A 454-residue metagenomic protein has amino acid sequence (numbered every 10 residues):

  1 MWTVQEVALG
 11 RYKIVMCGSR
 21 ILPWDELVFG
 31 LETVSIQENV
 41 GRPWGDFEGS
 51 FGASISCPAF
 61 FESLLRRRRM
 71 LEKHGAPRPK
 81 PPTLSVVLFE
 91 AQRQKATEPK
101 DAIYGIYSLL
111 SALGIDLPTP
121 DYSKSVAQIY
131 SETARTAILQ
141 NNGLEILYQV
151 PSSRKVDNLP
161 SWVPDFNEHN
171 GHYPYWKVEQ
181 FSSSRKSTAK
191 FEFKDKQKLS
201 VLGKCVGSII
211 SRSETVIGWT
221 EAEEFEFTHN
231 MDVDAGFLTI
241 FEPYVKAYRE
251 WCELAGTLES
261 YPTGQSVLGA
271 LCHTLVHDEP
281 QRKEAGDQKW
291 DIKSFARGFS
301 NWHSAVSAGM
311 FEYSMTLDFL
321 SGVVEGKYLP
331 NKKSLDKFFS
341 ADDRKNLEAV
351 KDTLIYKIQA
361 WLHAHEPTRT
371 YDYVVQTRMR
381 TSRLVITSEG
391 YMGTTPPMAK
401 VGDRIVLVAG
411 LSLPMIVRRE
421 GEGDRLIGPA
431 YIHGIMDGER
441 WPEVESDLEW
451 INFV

Functional and structural regions predicted by a protein language model:
M1-V454: Acidic/Ser/Thr/Pro-rich low-complexity tail/linker regions in eukaryotic proteins
